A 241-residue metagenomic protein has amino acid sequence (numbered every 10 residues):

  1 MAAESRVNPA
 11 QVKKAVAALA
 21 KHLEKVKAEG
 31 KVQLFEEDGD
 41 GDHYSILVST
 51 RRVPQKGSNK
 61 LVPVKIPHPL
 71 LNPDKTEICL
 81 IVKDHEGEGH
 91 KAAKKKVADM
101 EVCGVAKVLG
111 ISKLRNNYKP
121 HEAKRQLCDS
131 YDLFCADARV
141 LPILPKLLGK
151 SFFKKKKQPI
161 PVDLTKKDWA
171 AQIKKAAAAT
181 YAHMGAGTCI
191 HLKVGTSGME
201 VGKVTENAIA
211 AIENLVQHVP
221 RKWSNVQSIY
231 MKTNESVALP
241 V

Functional and structural regions predicted by a protein language model:
M1-P142, K222-I229, N234-V241: Polybasic, low-complexity intrinsically disordered tails and interdomain linkers
K94-V219: Long, charge-patterned amphipathic alpha-helical coiled-coil/hairpin "stalk" segments used as oligomerization
